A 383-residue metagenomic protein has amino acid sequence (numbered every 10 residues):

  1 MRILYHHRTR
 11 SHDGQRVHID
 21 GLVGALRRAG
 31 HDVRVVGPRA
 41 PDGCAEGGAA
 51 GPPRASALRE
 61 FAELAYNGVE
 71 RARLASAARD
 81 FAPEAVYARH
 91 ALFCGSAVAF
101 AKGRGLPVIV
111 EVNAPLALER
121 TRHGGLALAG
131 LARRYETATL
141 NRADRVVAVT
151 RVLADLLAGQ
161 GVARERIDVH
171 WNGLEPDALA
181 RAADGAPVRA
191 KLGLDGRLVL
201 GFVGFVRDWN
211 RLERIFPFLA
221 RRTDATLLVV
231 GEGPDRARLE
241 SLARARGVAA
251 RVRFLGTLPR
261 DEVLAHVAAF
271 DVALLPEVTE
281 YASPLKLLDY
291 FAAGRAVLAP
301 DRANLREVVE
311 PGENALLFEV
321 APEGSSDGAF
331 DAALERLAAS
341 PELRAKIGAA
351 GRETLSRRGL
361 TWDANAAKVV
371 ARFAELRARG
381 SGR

Functional and structural regions predicted by a protein language model:
M1-G43, P217-A220, L360-W362: N-terminal subdomain of nucleotide-sugar transferases
L4, L194-A220, L228: Conserved donor-binding/catalytic core segment of Leloir-type glycosyltransferases
A72-S76, G95, A99-K102, L116 (+1 more regions): Membrane-proximal helix-turn-helix segments that form the acceptor-binding/catalytic region of lipid-linked
V152, G173: Carbohydrate-associated surface elements
A237-L264: Nucleotide-activated donor-binding/catalytic signature segment of Leloir-type glycosyltransferases, i.e., the conserved
V272, A296-A299: Short hydrophobic beta-strand element within catalytic cores of glycosyltransferases and related nucleotide-activated
R306-E335, E342-L343: Change "using UDP/GDP/dTDP sugars" to "using nucleotide sugars
A339-R372: A charged, aromatic-enriched C-terminal amphipathic alpha-helix characteristic of glycosyltransferases across folds
